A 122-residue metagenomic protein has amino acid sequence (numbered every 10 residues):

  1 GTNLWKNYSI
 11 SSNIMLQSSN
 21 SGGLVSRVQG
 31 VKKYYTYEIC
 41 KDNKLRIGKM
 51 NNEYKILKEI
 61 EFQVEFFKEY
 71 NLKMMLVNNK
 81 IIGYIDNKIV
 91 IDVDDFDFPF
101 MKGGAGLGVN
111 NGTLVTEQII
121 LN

Functional and structural regions predicted by a protein language model:
G1-N3, L24, K58-V64, D95 (+1 more regions): Beta-strand-rich interaction surfaces with strong enrichment in secreted/lumenal proteins
G1-N52: Secretory/extracellular carbohydrate-interaction modules and structurally similar beta-sandwich "look-alikes"
S12, F66-D94: Carbohydrate-binding surfaces in secreted/extracellular proteins
K41-D42, N78, N111: Residue-level signal for tight coil/turn positions that link beta-strands
N51-K73: Short, aromatic/His-centered strand-loop micro-motif at the edge of beta-sheets
M74, E117-L121: Extracellular beta-strand elements of beta-rich domains used for carbohydrate recognition/degradation or cell-matrix
V93-Q118: Flexible glycan-contacting loops in extracellular carbohydrate-active proteins
